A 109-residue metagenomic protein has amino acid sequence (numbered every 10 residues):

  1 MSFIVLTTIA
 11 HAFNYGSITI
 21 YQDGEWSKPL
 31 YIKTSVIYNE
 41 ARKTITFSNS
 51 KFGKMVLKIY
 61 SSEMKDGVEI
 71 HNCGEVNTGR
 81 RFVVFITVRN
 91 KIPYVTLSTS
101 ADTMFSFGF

Functional and structural regions predicted by a protein language model:
M1-Y15: Bacterial Sec-dependent N-terminal signal peptides
H11-L30: Tryptophan-anchored aromatic micro-motifs
N14-T19, K65-V68, N72, T103-F109: Flexible, processing/modification-adjacent segments and terminal tails in exported/periplasmic/extracellular proteins
I20-G24, N39, E75, T87-R89: Acidic/polar residues at beta-strand termini and the immediately following turn/coil
K28-K33, T78-V83, I92: Short, surface-exposed coil-to-beta transition loops
L30-L57, Y94-D102: N-terminal glycine/threonine-rich, aromatic-flanked beta-hairpin/loop signature
S50-V83, V88: Contiguous, well-ordered beta-strand patches that form the walls/edges of small beta-barrel/beta-sandwich domains
V83-F109: Short, exposed beta-strand-loop hairpins at the edges of beta-sheets in extracellular/periplasmic proteins
